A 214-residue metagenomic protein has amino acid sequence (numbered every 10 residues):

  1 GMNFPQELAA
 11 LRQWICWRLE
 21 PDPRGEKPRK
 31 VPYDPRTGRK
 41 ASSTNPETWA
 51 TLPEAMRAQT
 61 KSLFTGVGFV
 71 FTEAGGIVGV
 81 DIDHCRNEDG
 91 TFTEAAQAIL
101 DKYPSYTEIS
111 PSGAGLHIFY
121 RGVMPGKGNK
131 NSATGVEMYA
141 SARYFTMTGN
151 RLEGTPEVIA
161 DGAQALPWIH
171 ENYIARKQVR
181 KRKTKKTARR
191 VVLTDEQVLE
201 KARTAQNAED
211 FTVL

Functional and structural regions predicted by a protein language model:
G1-F69: DNA replication initiation on ssDNA origins
R12-W14, V78, L116: Residue-level detector of short, conserved catalytic/binding motifs and their immediate flanks
W17-P21, Y33-T48, F69-T93, Q97-L100 (+1 more regions): DNA replication initiation modules
K61-S62, L100-K102, P111, N129-N131: Short solvent-exposed loop/turn micro-motifs enriched in small/polar/acidic residues
F64, A74-G75, G113: Short connector loops at helix/strand junctions that flank enzyme active sites, especially segments positioning acidic
T65-G68, Y103-E108: A short linear hydrophobic-aromatic micro-motif
G113-R121: Beta-rich nucleic-acid/ligand-interaction surfaces
